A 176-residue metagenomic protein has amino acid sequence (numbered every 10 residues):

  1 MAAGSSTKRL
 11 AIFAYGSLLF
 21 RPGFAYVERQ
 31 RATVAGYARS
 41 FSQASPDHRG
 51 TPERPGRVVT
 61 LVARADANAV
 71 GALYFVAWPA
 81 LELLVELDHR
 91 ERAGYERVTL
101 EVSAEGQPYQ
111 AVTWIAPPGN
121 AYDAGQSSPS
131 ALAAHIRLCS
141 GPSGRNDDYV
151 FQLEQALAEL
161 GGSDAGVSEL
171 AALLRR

Functional and structural regions predicted by a protein language model:
A2-R176: A glycine-rich, hydrophobic/aromatic-adjacent loop/helix-cap motif
